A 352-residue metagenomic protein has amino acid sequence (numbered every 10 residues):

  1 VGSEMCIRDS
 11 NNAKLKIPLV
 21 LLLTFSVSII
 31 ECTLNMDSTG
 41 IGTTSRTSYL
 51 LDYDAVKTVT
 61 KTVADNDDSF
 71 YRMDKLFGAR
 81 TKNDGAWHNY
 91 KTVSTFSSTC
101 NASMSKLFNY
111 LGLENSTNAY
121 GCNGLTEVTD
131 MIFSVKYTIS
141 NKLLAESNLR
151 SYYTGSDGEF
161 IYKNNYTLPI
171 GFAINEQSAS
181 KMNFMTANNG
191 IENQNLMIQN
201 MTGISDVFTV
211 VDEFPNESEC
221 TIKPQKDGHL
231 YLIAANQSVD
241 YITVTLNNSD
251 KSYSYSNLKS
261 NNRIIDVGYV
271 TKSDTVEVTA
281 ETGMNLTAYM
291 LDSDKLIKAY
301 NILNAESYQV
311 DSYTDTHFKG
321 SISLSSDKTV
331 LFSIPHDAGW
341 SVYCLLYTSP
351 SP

Functional and structural regions predicted by a protein language model:
G2-S10, Y347-P352: Conserved small/polar residues in nucleotide/adenosyl-binding loops
S10-E31: Signature aromatic-anchored transmembrane alpha helix within multi-pass, membrane-resident enzymes that catalyze glycan
T24-L50, K61-F133, Y166-P169, A173-I191 (+1 more regions): Extracytoplasmic/lumenal acceptor-recognition loop(s) of multi-pass membrane glycoenzymes
N89, T138, V342: Hydrophobic, well-ordered secondary-structure elements that form the walls of internal hydrophobic environments
I132-N141: A short, hydrophobic beta-strand-centered structural micro-motif
S147-G155, E306-Y313: Short secondary-structure junctions
S151-I174: C-terminal, active-site-flanking charged/polar segments
G203-S349: Active-site-proximal, structured, solvent-exposed surfaces of multi-pass membrane proteins that position macromolecular
